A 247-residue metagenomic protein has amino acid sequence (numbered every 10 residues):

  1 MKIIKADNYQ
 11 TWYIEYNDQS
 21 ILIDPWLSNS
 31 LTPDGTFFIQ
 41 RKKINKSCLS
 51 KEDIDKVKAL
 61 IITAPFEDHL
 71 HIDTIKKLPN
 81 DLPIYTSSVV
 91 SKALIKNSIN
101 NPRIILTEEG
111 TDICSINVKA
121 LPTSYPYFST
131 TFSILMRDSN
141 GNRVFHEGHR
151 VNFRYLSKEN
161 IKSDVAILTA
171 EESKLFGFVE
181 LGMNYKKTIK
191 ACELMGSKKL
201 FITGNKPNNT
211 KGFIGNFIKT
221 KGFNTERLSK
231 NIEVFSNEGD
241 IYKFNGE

Functional and structural regions predicted by a protein language model:
M1-I44, G215, G239-D240, G246: Zn-dependent metallo-beta-lactamase
A6-N17, D112-V165, E180-K187: Catalytic core of the metallo-beta-lactamase
N8-Q10, S28-S30, P65-L70, S91-L94 (+6 more regions): Active-site environment of divalent metal-dependent phosphoester hydrolases
Q19-I61, D73, V151-E159: Pre-active-site segment of Zn-dependent metallo-hydrolases
I23-D24, V57-D68, Y85-S88, V144-R150 (+3 more regions): Active-site neighborhood of phospho(di)ester-bond hydrolases with catalytic His/Asp-centered motifs
T32, N45-T111: Active-site HxH/HxHxD metal-binding segment of metal-dependent hydrolases
T86-G141, I232-E247: Metallo-beta-lactamase
V89, F153-F244: Cap/insert and terminal regions of metallo-dependent hydrolase folds
